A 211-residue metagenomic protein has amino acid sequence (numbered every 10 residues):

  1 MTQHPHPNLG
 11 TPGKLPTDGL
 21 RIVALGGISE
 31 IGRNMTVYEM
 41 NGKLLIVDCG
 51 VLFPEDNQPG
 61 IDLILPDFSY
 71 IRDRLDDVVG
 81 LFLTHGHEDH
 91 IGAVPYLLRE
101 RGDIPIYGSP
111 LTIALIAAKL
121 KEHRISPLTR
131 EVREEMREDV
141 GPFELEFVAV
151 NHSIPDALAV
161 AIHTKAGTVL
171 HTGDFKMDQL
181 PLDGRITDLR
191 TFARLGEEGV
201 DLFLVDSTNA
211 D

Functional and structural regions predicted by a protein language model:
T2-F82, H87-D211: His/Asp/Glu-rich metal-coordinating catalytic cores of metallo-dependent phosphodiesterases/hydrolases acting on
